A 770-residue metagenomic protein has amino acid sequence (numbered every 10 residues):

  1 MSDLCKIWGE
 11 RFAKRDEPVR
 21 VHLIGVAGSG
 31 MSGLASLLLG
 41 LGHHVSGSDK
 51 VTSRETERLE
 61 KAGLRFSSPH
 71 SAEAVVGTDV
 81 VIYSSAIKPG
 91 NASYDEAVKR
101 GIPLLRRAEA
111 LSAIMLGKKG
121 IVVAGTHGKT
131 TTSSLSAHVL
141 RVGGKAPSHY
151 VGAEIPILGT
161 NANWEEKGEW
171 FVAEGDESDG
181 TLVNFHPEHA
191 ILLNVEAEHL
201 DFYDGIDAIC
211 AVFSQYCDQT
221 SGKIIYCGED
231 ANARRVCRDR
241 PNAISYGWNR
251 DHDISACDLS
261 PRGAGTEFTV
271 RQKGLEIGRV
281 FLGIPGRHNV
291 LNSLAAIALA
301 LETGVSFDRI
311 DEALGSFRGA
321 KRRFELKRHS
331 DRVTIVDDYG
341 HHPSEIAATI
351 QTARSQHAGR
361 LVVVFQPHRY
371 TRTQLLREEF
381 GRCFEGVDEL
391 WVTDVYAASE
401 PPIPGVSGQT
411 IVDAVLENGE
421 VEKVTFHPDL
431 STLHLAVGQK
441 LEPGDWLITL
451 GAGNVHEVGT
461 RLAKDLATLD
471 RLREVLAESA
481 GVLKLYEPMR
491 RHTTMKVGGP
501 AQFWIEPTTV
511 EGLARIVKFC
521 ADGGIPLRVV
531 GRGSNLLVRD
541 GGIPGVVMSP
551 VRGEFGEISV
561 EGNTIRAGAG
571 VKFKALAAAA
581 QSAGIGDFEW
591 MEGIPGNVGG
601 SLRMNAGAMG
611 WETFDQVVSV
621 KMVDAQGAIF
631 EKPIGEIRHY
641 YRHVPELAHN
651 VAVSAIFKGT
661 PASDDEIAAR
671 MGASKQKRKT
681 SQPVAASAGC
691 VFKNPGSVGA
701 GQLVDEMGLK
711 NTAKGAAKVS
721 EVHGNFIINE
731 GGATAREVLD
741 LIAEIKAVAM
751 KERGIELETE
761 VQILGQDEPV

Functional and structural regions predicted by a protein language model:
M1-A110, A231, S255-C257, I277 (+1 more regions): N-terminal leader/targeting and accessory segments in enzymes
D3-H22, G30, L37, L41 (+3 more regions): Nucleotide phosphate-binding/pyrophosphate-handling subdomain across enzymes that bind or process nucleotide phosphates
F12-R15, L37-G40, E60, A74 (+5 more regions): Phosphate-binding loop of NTP-binding sites
I121-G125, K574-V618, S687: A gly/ser-rich beta-alpha-beta helix-loop segment of oxidoreductase catalytic cores
G381-P443: C-terminal helical cap/extension that packs against the catalytic core of soluble nucleotide-cofactor enzymes
L472-V598: Anion-binding (especially nucleotide phosphate/pyrophosphate-binding) glycine-rich loop and adjoining beta-alpha core
L485, L536, V623-V770: Phosphate/pyrophosphate- and phosphate-bearing ligand-binding catalytic cores of soluble enzymes
G498, I505-V510, L537-G556, R603-I634 (+1 more regions): Structural signature of FAD isoalloxazine-binding scaffolds in flavoprotein oxidoreductases
